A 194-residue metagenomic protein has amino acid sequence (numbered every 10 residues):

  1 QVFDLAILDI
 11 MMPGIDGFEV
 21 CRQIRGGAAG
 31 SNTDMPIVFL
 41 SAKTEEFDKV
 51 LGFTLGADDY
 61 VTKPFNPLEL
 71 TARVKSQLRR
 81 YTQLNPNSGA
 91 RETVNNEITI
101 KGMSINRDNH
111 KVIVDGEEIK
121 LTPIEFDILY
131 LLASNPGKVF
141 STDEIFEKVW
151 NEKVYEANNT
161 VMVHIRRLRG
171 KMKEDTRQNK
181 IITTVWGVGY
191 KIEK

Functional and structural regions predicted by a protein language model:
V2, T54-G56, P64, E69 (+4 more regions): Conserved functional loop/turn residues at catalytic and ligand-binding sites
V2-D4, A28-P36, V154-Y155: His-Asp phosphorelay/catalytic-motif detector in bacterial-type signaling
V2-I7, M12: Active-site beta3 strand of CheY-like receiver
D16-E19, D48-L51, K75, D127 (+3 more regions): Active-site phosphate/pyrophosphate-handling residues
F18, R22-G26, D34-T99: Basic, amphipathic DNA-recognition helix from helix-turn-helix-like DNA-binding domains
N96-K111, V188: Short boundary/linker motifs that mark transitions into or out of structured domains
K111-I181, V185-V188: Positively charged, aromatic-enriched patches within helix-turn-helix-type DNA-binding elements, predominantly
